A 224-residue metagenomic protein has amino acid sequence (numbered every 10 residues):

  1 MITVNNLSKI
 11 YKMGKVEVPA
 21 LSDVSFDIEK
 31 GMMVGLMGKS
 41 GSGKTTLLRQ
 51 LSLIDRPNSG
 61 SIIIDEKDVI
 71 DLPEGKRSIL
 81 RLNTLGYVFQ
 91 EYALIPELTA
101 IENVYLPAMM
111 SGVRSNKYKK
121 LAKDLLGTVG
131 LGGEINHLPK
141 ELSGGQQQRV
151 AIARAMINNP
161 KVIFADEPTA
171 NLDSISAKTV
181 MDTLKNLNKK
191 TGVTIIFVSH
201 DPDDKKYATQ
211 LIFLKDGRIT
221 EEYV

Functional and structural regions predicted by a protein language model:
M37-K39: The feature captures the beta-strand-to-loop junction immediately N-terminal to the Walker
S52: Helix-to-loop junction immediately C-terminal to a conserved catalytic motif
G60-D71: Conserved ABC transporter NBD signature motif
L98-P107: Short coil-to-helix segment of the ABC ATPase nucleotide-binding domain corresponding to the Q-loop/switch region
L138-Q148: Conserved ABC ATPase signature
I157-K161: A short, proline-enriched helix->beta-strand linker immediately N-terminal to the Walker B motif in ABC-type P-loop
I163-D166: Catalytic Walker B motif of ABC-type/P-loop ATPase nucleotide-binding domains
